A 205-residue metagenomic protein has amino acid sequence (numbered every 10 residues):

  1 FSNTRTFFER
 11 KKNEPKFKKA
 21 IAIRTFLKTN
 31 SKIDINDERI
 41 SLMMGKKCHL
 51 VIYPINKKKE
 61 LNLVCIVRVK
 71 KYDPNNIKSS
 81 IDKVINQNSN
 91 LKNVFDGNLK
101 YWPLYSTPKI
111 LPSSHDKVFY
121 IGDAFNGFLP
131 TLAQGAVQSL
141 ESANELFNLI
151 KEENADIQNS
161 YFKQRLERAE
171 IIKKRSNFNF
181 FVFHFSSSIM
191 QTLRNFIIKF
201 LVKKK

Functional and structural regions predicted by a protein language model:
F1-N86, I110: Conserved FAD-binding catalytic core of PHBH/FMO-like flavoproteins
N3, A22, S79-K83, P103 (+3 more regions): Alpha-helical elements of Rossmann-like donor-binding domains used by nucleotide-donor carbohydrate transfer enzymes
N3-T6, G122, R165, R194: Short, cationic motifs built from Arg/Lys/His that form the positively charged side of catalytic pockets
E9-K12, K28, R68, N148-K151 (+4 more regions): A generic structural signal for secondary-structure junctions that act as hinges or helix/strand caps at the edges
K16-F17, P74-N75, N98, A155 (+2 more regions): Non-catalytic, surface-exposed connector residues within folded enzymatic/regulatory domains
I52, L99-F181: Conserved mid-domain beta->alpha element of the FAD-binding
K71-Y101, N154-A155, K163, E167: Flavin-binding catalytic cores
K174-K205: Alpha-helical membrane-targeting segments
